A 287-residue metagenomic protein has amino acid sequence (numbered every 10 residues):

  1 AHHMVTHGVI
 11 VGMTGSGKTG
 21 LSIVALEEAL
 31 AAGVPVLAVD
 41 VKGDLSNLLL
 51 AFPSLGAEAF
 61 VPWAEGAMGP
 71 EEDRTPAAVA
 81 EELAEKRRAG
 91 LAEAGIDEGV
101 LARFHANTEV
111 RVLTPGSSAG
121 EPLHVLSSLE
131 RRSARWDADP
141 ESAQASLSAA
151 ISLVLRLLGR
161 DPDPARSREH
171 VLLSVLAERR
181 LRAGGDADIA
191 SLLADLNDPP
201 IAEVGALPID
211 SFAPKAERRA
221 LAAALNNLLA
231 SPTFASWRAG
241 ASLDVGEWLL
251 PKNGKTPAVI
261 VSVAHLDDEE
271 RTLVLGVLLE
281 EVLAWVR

Functional and structural regions predicted by a protein language model:
A1-M4: Conserved pre-motif I regulatory segment
H7: Histidine-centered active-site/metal-ligand motif
I10-T14, D267: The conserved Walker
K18: Conserved lysine of the Walker
L26-V34, G43-G56, G69-R287: P-loop NTPase motor domains
D40: Conserved acidic E/D residue at the C-terminus of a beta-strand in Rossmann-like folds
P62-W63, L173: Conserved phosphoryl-transfer catalytic core
